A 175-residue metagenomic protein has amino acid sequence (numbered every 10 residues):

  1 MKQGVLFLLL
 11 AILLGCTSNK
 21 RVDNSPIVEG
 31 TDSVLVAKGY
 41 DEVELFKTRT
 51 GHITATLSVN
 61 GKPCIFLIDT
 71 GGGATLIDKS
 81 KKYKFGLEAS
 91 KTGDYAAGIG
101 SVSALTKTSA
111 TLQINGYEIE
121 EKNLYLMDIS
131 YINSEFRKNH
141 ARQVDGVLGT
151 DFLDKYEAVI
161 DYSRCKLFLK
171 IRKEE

Functional and structural regions predicted by a protein language model:
M1-N24: Bacterial Sec-dependent N-terminal signal peptides
C16-E175: Pepsin/retropepsin-fold aspartyl endopeptidases
